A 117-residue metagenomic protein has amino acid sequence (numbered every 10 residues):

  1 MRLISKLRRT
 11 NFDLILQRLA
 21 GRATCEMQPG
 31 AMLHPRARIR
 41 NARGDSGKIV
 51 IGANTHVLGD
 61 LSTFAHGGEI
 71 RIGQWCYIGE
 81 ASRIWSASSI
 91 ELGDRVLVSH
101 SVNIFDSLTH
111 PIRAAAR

Functional and structural regions predicted by a protein language model:
M1-D106: Domain-scale signature associated with acetyltransferase and cell-envelope carbohydrate enzymes
A114-R117: Surface-exposed acidic, glycine/proline-enriched linker/cap segments that occur as 15-30-residue helix-coil
